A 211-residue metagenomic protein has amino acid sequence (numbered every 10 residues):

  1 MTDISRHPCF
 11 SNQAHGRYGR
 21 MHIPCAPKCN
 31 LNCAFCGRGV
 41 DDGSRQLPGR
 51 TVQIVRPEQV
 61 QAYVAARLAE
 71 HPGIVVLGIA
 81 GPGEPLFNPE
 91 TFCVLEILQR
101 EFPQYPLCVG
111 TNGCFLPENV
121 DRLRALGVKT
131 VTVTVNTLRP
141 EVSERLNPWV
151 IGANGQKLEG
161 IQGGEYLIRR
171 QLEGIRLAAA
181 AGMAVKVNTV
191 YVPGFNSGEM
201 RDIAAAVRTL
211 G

Functional and structural regions predicted by a protein language model:
M1-P24, C29, R38-Q53, A66 (+1 more regions): N-terminal [4Fe-4S]-dependent radical SAM core
L31, A62-G73, V120-D121, L210: Alpha/beta enzyme core
S44-V55, K157-E165: Acidic/glycine-enriched edge-of-secondary-structure segments
I74-V75, K129: Short acidic/polar active-site loop segments enriched in Thr and Asp
V75-A80, V185-T189: Short beta-strands and strand-loop turn motifs
G78-E84, T111-N112: Glycine-rich beta-strand-to-loop/alpha-helix junction loops that act as flexible
F87-G211: Conserved AdoMet/S-adenosylmethionine-binding subsite of the radical SAM
